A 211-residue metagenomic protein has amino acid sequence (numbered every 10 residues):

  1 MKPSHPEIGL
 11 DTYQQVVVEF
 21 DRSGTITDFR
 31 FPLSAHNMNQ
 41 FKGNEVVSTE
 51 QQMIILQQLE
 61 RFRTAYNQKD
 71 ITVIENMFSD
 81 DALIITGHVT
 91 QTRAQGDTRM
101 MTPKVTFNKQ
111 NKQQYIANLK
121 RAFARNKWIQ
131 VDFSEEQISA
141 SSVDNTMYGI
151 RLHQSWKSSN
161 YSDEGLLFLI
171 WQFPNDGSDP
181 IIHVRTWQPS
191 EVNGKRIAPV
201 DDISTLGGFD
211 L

Functional and structural regions predicted by a protein language model:
M1-D21, T98-D163: Surface-exposed, charged secondary-structure patches
M1-F29, R196-L211: Amphipathic, hydrophobic N-terminal targeting peptides for secretion and organelle import
D11-T27, D163-P180: A short, surface-exposed beta-strand/turn
S23-Q68, T72, N76: Short, low-complexity N-terminal intrinsically disordered segments enriched in polar/charged residues
F29-Q40, S155-K157, H183-D210: Short, solvent-exposed aromatic-acidic interface loops
K42-G43, Q91-P103: Acidic/histidine-rich, surface-exposed loop or edge segments in extracytoplasmic proteins
R63-Q68, S79, L83, K120-W128: Sec-exported extracytoplasmic/periplasmic mature domains
D70-Q95: Short, well-ordered alpha-helical segments enriched in acidic and aromatic residues
